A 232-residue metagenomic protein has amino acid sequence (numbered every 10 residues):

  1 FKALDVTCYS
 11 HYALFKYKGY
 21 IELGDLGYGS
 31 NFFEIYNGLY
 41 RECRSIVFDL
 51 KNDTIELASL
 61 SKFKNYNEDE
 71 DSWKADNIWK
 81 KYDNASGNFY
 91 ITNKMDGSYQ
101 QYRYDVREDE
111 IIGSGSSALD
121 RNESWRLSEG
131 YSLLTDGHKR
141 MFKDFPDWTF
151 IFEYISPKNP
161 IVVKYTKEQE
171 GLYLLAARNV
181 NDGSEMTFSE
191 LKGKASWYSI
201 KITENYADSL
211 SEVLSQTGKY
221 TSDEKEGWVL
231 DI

Functional and structural regions predicted by a protein language model:
F1-I232: Core nucleotide-handling region used for phosphoryl-transfer chemistry
